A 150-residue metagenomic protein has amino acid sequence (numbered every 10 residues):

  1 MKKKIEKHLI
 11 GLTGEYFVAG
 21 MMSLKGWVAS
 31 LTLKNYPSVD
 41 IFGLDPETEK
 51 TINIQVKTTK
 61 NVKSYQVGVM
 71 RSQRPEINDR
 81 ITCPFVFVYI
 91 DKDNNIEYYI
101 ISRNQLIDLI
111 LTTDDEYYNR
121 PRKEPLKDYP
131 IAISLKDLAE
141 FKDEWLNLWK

Functional and structural regions predicted by a protein language model:
M1-P37, F42-K150: Mixed-charge (Asp/Glu-Lys/Arg
